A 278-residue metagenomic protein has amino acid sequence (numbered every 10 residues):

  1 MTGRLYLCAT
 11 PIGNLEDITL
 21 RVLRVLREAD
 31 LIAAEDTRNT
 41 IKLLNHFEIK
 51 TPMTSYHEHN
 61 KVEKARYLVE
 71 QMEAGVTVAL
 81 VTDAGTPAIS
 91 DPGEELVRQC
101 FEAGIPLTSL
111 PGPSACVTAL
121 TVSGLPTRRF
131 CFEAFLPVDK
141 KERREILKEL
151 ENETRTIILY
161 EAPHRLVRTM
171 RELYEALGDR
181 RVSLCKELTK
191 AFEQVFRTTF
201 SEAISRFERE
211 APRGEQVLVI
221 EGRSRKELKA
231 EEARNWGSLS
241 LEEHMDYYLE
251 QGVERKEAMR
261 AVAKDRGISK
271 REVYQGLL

Functional and structural regions predicted by a protein language model:
M1-E58: Glycine-rich, flexible N-terminal cofactor/catalytic loop recognition
T2, T156, P163-L278: A contiguous loop/helix-start segment that scaffolds small-molecule binding in enzyme catalytic cores
G3-L5, A74-A79, R155-T156: Loop/turn-to-beta-strand initiation segments
L26-I32, G104-T108, T156-I157: Short active-site oxyanion
A34, S109-G112, L159, L184: General beta-strand structural signal in soluble alpha/beta enzymes
T54-E63, L136-K140: Conserved helicase motor
P92-E94, R255: Glycine-centered tight-turn and secondary-structure capping sites
E95-E153: Class I SAM-dependent methyltransferase SAM-binding "motif I" and its flanking Rossmann-like core
